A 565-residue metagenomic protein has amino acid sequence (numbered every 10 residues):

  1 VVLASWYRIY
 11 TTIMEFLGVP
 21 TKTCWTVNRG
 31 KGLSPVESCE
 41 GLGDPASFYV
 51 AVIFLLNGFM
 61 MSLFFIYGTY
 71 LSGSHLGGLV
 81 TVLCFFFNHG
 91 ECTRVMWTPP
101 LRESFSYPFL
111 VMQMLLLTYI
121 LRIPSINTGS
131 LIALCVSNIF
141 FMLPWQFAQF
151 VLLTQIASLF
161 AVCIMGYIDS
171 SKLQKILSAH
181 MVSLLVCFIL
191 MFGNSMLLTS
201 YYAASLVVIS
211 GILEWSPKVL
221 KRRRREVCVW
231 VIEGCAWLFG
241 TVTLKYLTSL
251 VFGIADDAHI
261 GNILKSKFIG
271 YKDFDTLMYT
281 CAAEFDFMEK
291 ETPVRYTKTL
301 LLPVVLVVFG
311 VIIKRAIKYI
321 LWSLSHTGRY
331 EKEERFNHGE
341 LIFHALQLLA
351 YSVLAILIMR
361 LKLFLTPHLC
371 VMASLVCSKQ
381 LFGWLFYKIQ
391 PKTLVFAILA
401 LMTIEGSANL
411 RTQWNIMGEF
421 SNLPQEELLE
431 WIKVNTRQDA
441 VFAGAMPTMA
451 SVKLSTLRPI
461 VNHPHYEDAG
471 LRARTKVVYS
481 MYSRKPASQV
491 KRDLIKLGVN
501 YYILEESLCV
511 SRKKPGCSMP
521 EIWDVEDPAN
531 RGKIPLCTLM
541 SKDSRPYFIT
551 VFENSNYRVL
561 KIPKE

Functional and structural regions predicted by a protein language model:
P20-I168, I176-S195, L348-Y351, A397-M402: Membrane-embedded helix bundles of polyisoprenyl
P20-I53, E91-P99, A133-M142, C187-F192 (+5 more regions): Juxtamembrane membrane-interface segments at transmembrane-helix boundaries in membrane proteins
G77, N127-S130, D169-H180, E226-G234 (+2 more regions): Membrane-interfacial loop-to-transmembrane alpha-helix junctions, especially the N-terminal start
Y119-I132, C163-L173, E214-R225, K314-T327 (+1 more regions): Membrane-interface junctions at the ends of membrane-embedded or membrane-associated helices
L152-I164, M181, L206-P217, H368-M372: Hydrophobic transmembrane alpha-helices of multi-pass, membrane-embedded glycosylation machinery
S200-V219, W230-H326, N337-L346, L365: Alpha-helical transmembrane segments at the extracellular/periplasmic loop-to-helix junctions of multi-pass membrane
L301, L348-A350, A355-A397: Hydrophobic/aromatic-rich transmembrane helices and adjacent perimembrane loops
K388-E565: Extracytoplasmic
